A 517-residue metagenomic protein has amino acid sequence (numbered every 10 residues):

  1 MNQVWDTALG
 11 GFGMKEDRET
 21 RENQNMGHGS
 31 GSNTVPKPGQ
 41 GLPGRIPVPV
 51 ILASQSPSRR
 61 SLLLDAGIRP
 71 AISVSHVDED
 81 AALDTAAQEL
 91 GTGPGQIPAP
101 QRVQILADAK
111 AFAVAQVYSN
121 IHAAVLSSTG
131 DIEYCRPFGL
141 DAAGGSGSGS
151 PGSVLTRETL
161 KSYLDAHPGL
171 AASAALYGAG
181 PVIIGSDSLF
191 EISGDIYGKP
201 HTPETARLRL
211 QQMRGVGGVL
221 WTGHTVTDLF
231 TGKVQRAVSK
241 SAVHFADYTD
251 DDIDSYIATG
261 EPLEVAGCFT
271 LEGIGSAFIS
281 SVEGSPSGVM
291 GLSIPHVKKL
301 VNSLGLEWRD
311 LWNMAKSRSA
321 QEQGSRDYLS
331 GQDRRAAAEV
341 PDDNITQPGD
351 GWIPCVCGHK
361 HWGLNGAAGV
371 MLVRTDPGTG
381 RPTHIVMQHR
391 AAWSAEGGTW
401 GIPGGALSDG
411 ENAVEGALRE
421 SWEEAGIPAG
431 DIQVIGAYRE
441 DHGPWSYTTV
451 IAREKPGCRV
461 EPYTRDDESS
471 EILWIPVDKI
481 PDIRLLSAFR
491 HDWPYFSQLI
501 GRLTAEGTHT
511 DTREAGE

Functional and structural regions predicted by a protein language model:
N2-E16, G27, G31-P49, E89-Y328: Anionic-ligand binding patches
P38-I68: N-terminal beta1-alpha1 ligand-phosphate binding loop
I46, S56, A66, I184-G185 (+2 more regions): Short, basic and Ser/Thr-rich N-terminal targeting/leader segments
P70-A81: A short beta-strand-loop structural module common to alpha/beta enzyme folds
G215, G260, G358-G363, E440-D441 (+1 more regions): Short Gly/Pro-enriched turn/cap motifs at secondary-structure boundaries
L229-V234, K360, G378, W393-A395 (+1 more regions): Acidic pyrophosphate-coordinating catalytic loop
Y328-M371, T375-P377: Acidic, metal-coordinating catalytic segment for phosphate/diphosphate chemistry, firing primarily on the Nudix
G405-E517: Unchanged
